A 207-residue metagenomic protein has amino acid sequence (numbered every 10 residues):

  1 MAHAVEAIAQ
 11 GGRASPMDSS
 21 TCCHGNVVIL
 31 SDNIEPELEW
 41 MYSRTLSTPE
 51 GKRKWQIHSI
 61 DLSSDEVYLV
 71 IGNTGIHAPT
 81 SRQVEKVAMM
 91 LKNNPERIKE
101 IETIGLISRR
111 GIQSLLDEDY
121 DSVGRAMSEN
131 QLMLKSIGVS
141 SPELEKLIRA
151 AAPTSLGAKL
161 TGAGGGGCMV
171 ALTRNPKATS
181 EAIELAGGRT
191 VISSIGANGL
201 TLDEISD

Functional and structural regions predicted by a protein language model:
H3-R13, M17-K159, V170-D207: C-terminal nucleotide
G167: Conserved glycine-rich beta-strand-loop-beta hairpin in the small C-terminal domain of fold type I
